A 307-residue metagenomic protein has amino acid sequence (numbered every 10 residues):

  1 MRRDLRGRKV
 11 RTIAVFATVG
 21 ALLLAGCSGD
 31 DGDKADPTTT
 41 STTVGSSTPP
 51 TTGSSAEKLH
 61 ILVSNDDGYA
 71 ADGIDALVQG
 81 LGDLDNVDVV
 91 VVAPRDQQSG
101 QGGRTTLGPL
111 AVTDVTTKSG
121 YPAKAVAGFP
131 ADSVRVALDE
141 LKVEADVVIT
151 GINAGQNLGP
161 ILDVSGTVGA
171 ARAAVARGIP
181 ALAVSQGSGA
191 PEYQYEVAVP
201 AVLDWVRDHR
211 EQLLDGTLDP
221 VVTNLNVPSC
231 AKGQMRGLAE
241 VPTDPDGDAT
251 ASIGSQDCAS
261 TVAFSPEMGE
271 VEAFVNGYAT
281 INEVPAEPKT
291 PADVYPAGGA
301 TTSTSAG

Functional and structural regions predicted by a protein language model:
R2-A14: Bacterial N-terminal signal peptides that target proteins for export
L23-G26: C-terminal motif of bacterial Sec signal peptides marking the signal peptidase cleavage site
S28-T52: Short, low-complexity, disordered segments immediately C-terminal to signal peptides in bacterial exported proteins
T43-L62, T302-S303, G307: N-terminal low-complexity, Pro/Thr/Ser-rich intrinsically disordered segments that act as propeptides or flexible
E57, Q79-S133, E144: A cross-family phosphate/adenosyl-ligand binding-site feature
S64-D67, V92-Q97, A127-F129, G151-A154 (+4 more regions): Active-site-proximal beta-strand/loop segments in catalytic clefts of secreted hydrolases
D163-G169: Charged helix-capping and loop-helix junction motifs
E196-G307: Electrostatically charged, flexible surface regions
